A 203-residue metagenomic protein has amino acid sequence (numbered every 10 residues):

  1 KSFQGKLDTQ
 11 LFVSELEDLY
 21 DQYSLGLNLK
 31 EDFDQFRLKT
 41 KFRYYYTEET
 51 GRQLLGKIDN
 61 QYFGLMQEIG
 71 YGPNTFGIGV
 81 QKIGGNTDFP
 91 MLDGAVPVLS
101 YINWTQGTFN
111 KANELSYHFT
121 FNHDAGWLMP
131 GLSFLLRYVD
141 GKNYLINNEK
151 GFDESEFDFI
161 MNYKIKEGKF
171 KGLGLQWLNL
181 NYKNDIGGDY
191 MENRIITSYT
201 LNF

Functional and structural regions predicted by a protein language model:
K1, N28-K30, M66-G70, N122-D124 (+2 more regions): Transmembrane beta-barrel domains of outer membrane proteins
S2-L7, D32-K39, G126-L132, K166-L175 (+1 more regions): Short loop/turn motifs that connect adjacent beta-strands in outer-membrane beta-barrel proteins
T9-L11, L27, T40-Y44, Q67 (+6 more regions): Membrane-embedded beta-strand positions of outer-membrane beta-barrel proteins
V13-E17, E31, Y44-T50, Y71-P73 (+7 more regions): Transmembrane beta-strands of outer-membrane beta-barrel pores
V13-S24, L54-K57, K111-L115, I146-S155 (+1 more regions): Solvent-exposed loop/turn segments connecting transmembrane beta-strands in outer-membrane beta-barrel proteins
F36-T108, A112, L173, W177-I195: Outer-membrane beta-barrel translocator/channel fold
G85-N148, E156-K166: C-terminal structural cap/anchor segments
F119, F159-Y163, D189-F203: Outer-membrane beta-barrel "beta-signal"
